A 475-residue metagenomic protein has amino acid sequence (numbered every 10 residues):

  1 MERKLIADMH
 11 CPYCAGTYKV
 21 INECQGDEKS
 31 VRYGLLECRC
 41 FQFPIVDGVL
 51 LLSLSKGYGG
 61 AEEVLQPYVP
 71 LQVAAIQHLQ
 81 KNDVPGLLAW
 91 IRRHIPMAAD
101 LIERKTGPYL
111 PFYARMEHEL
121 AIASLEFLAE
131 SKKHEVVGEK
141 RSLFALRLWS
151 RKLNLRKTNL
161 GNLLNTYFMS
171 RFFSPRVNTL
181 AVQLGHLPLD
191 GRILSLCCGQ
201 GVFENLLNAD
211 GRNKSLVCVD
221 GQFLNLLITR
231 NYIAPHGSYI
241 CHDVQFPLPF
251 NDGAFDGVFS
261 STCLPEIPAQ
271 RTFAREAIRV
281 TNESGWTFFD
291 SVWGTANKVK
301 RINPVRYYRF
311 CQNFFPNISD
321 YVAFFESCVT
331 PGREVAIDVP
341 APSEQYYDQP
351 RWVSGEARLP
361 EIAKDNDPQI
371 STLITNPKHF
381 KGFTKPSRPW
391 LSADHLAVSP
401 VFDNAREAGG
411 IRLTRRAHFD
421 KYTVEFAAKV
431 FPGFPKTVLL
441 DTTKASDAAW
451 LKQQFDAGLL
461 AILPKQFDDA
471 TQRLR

Functional and structural regions predicted by a protein language model:
F144-R176: Class I SAM-dependent methyltransferase Rossmann-like catalytic core, especially the SAM/SAH-binding loop
F168-D190: Conserved alpha-helix/loop element of class I SAM-dependent methyltransferases that forms part of the SAM/SAH-binding
L194, G199-F246: Class I SAM-dependent methyltransferase SAM/SAH-binding core
Q245-V258: A short acidic, Gly/Pro-enriched loop at the edge of an enzyme's catalytic core that lines a small-molecule cofactor
R271-E283: A short glycine-rich, Lys/Arg-flanked "PGG" loop and its adjoining helix->strand segment in the class I
W286-P316: Conserved class I S-adenosyl-L-methionine
Q312-P331: Short alpha-helix
K364-R475: C-terminal lobe and adjacent flexible extensions of AdoMet/dcAdoMet transferase-like proteins
